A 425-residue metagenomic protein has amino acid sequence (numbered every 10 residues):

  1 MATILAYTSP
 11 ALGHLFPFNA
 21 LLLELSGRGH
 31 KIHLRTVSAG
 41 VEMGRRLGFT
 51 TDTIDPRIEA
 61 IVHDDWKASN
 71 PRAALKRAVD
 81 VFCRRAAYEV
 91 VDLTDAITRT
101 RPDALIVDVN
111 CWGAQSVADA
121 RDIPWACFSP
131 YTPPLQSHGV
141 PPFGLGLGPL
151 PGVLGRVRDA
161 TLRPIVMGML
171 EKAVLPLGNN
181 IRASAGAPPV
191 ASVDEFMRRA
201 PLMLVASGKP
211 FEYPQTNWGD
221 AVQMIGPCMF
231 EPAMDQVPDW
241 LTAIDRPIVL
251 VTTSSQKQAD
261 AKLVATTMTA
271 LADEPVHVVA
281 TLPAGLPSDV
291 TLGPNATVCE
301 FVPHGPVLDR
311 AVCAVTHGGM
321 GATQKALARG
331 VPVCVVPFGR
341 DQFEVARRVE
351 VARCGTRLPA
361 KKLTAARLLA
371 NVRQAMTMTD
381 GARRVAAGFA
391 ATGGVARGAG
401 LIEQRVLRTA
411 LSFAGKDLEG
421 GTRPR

Functional and structural regions predicted by a protein language model:
M1-A160, K262, T266, H277-R425: Glycosyltransferase specificity loop/lid
T3-I4, M203, V249: Conserved hydrophobic helix-helix packing surfaces used for dimerization/oligomerization
Y7, R77-D80, V174-N179, V222 (+1 more regions): Short, basic, glycine/proline-bearing loop/turn elements
E42-M43, S116-V117, V193-M197, Y213-T216 (+1 more regions): A general structural signal for short secondary-structure junctions and capping/turn motifs
T100, K172-L177, A185-P189, F211 (+8 more regions): Short secondary-structure junctions and interdomain/linker hinges
D103, V109, A120, E195-A233 (+2 more regions): C-terminal intrinsically disordered extensions
A126-Y213: Active-site-proximal region of nucleotide-activated glycan assembly enzymes, centered on histidine/acidic-rich loops
S207-C313: Donor-nucleotide binding loops and adjacent catalytic segments primarily of GT-B fold Leloir glycosyltransferases
